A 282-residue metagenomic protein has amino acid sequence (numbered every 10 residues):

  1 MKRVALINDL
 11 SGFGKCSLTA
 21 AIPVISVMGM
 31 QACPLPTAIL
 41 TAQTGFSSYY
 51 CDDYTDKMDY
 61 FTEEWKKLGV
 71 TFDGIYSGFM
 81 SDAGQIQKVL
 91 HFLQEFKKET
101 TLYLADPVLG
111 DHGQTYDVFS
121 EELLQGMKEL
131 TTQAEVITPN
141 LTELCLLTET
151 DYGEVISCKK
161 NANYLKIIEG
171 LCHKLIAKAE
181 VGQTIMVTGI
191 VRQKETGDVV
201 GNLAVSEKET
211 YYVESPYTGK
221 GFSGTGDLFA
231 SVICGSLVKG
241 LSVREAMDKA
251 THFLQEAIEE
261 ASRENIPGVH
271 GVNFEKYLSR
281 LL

Functional and structural regions predicted by a protein language model:
M1-A105, L109-D117, E275-R280: Conserved N-terminal subdomain of the carbohydrate kinase-like
N8-L10, T37, G78-F79, D106-V108 (+5 more regions): Fold-independent oxyanion-binding glycine-rich loops and adjacent beta-strand/coil segments at enzyme active sites
G12, T210-G224: Short pre-catalytic strand/loop immediately N-terminal to key active-site residues, enriched for Gly-Thr
D117-T210: Conserved phosphate/ATP/ADP-binding segment of small-molecule kinases
C145, K220-V243: Short, small-residue alpha-helix embedded
E209-Y211, S236-A250: Phosphate-handling active-site elements
R244-L282: Charged C-terminal helix
